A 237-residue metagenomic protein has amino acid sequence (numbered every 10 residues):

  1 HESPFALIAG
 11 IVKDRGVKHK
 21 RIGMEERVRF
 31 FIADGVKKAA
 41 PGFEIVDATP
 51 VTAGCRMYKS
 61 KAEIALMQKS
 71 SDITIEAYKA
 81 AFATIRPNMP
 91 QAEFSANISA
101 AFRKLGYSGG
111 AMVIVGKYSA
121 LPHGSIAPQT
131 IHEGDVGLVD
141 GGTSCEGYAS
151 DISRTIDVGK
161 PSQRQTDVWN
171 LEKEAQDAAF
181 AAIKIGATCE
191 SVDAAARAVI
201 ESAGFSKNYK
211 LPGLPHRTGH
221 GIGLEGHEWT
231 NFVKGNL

Functional and structural regions predicted by a protein language model:
H1-L237: Active-site neighborhoods and metal-handling regions in enzymes and metal-associated proteins
